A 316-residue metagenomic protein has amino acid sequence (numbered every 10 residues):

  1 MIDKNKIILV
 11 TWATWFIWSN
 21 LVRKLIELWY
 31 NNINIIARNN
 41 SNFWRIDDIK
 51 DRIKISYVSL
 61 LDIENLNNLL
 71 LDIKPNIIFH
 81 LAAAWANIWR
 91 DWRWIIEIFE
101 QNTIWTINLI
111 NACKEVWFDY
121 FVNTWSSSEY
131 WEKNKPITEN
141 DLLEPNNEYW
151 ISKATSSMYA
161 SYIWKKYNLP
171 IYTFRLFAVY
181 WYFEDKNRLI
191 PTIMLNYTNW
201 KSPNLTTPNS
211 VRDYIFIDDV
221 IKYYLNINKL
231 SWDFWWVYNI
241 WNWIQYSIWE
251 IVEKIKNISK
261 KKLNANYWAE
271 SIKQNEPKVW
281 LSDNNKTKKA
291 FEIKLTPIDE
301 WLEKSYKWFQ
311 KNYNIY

Functional and structural regions predicted by a protein language model:
M1-R175: N-terminal Rossmann-like NAD(P)+-binding domain of SDR-like oxidoreductases, especially those catalyzing
L28, Y197-Y316: C-terminal substrate-binding subdomain of Rossmann-fold SDR/epimerase-dehydratase oxidoreductases
L60-L61, V179-Y180, S210: Hydrophobic pocket-lining residues within nucleotide cofactor-binding pockets
E64, N76, I96, I107 (+7 more regions): Residues in well-ordered alpha-helical elements
L109, A160, I193, K286-K288: Structural element of the ATP-grasp superfamily
E129, F177-A178, V237-I240: Short-chain dehydrogenase/reductase
D141, P145-S152, L176, Y182 (+3 more regions): The catalytic Tyr-centered alpha-helix of NAD(P)H-dependent dehydrogenases
T155-I163, I193, I251, I255: Hydrophobic alpha-helix immediately C-terminal to the catalytic Tyr-X-X-X-Lys motif of short-chain
